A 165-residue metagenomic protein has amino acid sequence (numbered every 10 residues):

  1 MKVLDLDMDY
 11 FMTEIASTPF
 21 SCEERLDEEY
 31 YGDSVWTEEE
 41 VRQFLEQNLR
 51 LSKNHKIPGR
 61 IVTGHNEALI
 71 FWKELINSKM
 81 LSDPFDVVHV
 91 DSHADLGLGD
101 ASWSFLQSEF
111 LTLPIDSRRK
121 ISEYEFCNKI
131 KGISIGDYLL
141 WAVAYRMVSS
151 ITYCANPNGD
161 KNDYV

Functional and structural regions predicted by a protein language model:
M1-V165: Conserved alpha-helical scaffold segments that buttress catalytic/binding sites
